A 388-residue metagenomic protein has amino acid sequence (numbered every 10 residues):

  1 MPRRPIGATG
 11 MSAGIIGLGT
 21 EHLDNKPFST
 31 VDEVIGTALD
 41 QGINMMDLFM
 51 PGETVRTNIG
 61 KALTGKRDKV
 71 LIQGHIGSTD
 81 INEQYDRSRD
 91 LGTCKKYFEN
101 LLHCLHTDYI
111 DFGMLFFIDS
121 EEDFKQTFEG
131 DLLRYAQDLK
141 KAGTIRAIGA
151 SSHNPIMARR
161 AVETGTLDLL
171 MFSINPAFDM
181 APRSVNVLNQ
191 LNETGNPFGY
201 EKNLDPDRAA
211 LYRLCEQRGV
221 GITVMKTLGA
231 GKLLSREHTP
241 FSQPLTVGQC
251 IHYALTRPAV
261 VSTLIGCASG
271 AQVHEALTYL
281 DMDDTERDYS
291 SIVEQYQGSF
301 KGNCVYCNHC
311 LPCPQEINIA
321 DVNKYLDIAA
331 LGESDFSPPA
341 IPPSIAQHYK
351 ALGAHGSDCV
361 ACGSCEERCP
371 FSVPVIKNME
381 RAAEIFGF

Functional and structural regions predicted by a protein language model:
M1-G74, Y135, K141: N-terminal binding-site loop/beta-alpha segment at the start of enzyme catalytic domains that lines or forms
I6, L18, M46, I59 (+10 more regions): Conserved, mostly hydrophobic/aromatic
G19-S29, I76-T93, E121, S235-P244: Active-site mouth loops of central-metabolism enzymes
K26-A38, R89-H106, S152-R160, L245-Y253: Short, acidic/polar
N100-F124: Active-site groove signature of glycoside hydrolases
I118-K324, L331-I345, K377: Beta/alpha (TIM)-barrel catalytic core signal, keyed to glycine-rich beta->alpha loops juxtaposed to Asp/Glu that bind
K301-N318, A354-S372: Local cysteine-cluster metal-coordination motifs and their immediate loop/turn environment, predominantly Fe-S cluster
E333-C362, F388: Short Fe-S-cluster ligation motifs
